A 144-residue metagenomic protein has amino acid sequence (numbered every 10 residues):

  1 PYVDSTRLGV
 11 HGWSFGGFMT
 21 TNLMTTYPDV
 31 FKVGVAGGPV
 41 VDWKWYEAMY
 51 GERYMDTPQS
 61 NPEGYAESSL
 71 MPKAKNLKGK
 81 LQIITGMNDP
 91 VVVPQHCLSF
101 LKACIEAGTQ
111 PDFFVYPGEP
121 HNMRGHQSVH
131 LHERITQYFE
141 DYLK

Functional and structural regions predicted by a protein language model:
P1-K144: Active-site-proximal cap/loop segments of hydrolase catalytic domains
